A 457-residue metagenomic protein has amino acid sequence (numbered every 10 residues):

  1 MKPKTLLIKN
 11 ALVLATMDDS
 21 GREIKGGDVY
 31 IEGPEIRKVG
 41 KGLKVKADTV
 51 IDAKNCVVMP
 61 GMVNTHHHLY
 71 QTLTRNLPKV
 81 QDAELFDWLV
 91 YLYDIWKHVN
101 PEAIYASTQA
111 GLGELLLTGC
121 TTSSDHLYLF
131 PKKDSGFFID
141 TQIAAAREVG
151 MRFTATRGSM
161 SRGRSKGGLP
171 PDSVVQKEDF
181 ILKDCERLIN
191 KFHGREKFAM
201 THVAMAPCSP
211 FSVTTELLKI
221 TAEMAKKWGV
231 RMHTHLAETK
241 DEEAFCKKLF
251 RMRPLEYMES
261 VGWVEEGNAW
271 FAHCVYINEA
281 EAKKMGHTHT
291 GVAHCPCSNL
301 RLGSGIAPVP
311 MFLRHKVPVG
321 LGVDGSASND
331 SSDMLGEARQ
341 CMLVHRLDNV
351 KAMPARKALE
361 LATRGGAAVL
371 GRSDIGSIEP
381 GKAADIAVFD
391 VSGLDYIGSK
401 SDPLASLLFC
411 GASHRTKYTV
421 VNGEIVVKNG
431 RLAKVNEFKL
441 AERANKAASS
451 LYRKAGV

Functional and structural regions predicted by a protein language model:
M1-G27, E32, R37, T363-V457: Active-site microenvironment of metallo-dependent hydrolases
P3-K9, K44-D87, Y91, Q109 (+2 more regions): Replace "His-x-His-based motif
A11, V29, P34, N55 (+15 more regions): Divalent metal-coordination and catalytic microenvironments
L73-I104, R162-E178, K240-E266, T288-G291 (+2 more regions): Active-site gating loops and adjacent loop-to-helix segments of metal-dependent hydrolytic enzymes
L77-H126, F130-R152, K183-K197, N445-G456: Alpha-helical scaffold segments that flank or form the walls of functional sites
K132-V275, A282: Metal-coordinating catalytic core of metallo-dependent amide/deamination hydrolases
M224-R231, W263-G267, K284-A293, R314-V319 (+1 more regions): Glycine-enriched alpha-helix->loop->beta-strand junction motifs that scaffold or abut catalytic
S260-N268, P310-D395, C410-G411: His/Asp/Glu-enriched, well-ordered alpha-helical/loop segment that forms or immediately abuts the divalent-metal
